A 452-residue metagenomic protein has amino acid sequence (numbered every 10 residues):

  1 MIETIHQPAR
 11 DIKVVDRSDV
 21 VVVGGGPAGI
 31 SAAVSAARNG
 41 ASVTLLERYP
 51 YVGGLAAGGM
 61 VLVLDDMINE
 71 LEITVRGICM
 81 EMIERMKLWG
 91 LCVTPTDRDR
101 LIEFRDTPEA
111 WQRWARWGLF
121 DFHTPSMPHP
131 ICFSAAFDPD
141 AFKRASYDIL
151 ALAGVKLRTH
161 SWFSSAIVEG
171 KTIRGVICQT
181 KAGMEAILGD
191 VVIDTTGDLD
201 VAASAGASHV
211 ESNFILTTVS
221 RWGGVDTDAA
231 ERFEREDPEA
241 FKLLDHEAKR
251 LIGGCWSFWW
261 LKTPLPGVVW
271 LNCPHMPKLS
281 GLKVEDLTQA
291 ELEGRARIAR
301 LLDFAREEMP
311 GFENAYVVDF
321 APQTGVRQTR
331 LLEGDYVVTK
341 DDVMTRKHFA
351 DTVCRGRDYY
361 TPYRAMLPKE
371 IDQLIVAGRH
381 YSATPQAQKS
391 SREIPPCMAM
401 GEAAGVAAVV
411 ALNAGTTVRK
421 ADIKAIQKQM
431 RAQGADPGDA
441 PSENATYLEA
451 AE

Functional and structural regions predicted by a protein language model:
M1-V20, N39, N444: Extreme N-terminal leader/targeting segments of oxidoreductases
D16-S18, A182-V191: Core beta-strand elements of the Rossmann-like FAD/NAD(P) dinucleotide-binding domain in flavoenzyme oxidoreductases
V20-T44: N-terminal Rossmann-like FAD-binding beta1-loop-alpha1 element of flavoenzymes
V23, I187-G197: Short hydrophobic core segments
S42, R48-S165: Conserved N-terminal/central alpha/beta ligand/cofactor-binding core
L101-A136, D140-R144, D148, L152 (+2 more regions): Mobile, glycine/GP-rich and aromatic-enriched active-site lid/loop segments adjacent to catalytic centers
I167-A186: Conserved beta-strand-loop-beta-strand element in the redox core of flavoprotein oxidoreductases
D194-A207: Flavin (primarily FAD) binding-site architecture
